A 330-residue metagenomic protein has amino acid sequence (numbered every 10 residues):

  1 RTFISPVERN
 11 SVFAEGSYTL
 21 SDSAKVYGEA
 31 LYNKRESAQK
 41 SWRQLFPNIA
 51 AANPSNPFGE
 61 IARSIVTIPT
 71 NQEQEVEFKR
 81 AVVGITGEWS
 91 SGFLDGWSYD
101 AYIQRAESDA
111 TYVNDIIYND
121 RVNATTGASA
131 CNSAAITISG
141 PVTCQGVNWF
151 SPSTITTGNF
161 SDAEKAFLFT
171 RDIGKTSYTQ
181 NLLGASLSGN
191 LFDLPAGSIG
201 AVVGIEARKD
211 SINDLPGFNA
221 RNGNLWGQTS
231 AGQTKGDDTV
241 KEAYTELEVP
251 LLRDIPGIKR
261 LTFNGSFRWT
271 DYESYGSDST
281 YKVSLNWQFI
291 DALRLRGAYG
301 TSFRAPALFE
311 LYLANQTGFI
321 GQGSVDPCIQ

Functional and structural regions predicted by a protein language model:
R1-E8, F13, S17-K241, D254-P256 (+2 more regions): Surface-exposed, low-complexity loop segments enriched in small/polar and acidic residues
N123, A243-T245, V249, S279-W287: Feature captures outer-membrane beta-barrel proteins of Gram-negative bacteria and organelles
L187, E246-P250, N264-W269, S279: Active-site-adjacent structural elements in folded domains
D237, T270-S279: Solvent-exposed loop/turn segments connecting transmembrane beta-strands in outer-membrane beta-barrel proteins
L261-E273, G297-Y299: Transmembrane beta-strand segments that form the barrel wall of outer-membrane beta-barrel proteins
T270-Y272, Q288, S302-L308: Short, conserved secondary-structure transition motifs
D278-S284, R296, F309-L311: Short beta-alpha junctions and helix-cap segments that line functional grooves
